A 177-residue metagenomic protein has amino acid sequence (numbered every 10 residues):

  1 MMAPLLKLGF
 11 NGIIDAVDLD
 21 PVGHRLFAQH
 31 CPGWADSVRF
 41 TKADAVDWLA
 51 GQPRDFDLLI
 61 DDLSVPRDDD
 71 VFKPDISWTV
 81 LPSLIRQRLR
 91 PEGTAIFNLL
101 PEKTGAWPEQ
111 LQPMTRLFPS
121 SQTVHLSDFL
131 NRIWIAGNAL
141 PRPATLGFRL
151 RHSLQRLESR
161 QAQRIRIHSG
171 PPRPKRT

Functional and structural regions predicted by a protein language model:
M1-R88, T104, F129: The AdoMet/dcAdoMet-binding core of the Class I SAM-like
N11-I13, A35-S37, E92, F118-S120 (+1 more regions): A generic structural signal for alpha->beta connector loops
F27-H30, L49-R54, E92-L100, N131-I135 (+2 more regions): Low-complexity, flexible helical/coil segments
Q29, Q52, Q87, Q110-Q112 (+3 more regions): Residue-identity detector for glutamine
P32, F56-L58, S77, P113 (+2 more regions): Generic alpha-helical propensity signal that fires on short helical segments and nearby coil/disordered stretches
W48, L117, R149, S153: Residues that form generic nucleotide/phosphate-binding pockets
D69-D75, T79-P143: C-terminal substrate-binding/active-site "lid" region of AdoMet-derived donor-dependent transferases
Q112, D128-T177: SAM/dcSAM-binding transferase cores
